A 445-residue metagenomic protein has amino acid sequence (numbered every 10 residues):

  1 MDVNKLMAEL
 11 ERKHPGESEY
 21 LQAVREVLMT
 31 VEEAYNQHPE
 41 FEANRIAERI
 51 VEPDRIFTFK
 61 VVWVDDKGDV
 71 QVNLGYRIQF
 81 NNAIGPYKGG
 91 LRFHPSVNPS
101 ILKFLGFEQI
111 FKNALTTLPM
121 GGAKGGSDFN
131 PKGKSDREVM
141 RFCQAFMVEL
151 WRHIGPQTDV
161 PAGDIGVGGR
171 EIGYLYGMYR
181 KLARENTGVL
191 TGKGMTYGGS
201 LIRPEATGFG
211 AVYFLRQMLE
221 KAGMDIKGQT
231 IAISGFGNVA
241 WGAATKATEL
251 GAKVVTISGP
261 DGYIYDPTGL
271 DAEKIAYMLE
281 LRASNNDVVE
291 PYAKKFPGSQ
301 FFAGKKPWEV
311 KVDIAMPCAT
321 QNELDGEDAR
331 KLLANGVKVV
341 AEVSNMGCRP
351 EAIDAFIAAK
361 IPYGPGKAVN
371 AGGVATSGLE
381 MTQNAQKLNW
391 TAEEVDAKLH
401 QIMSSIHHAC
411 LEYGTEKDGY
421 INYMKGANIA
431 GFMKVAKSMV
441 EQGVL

Functional and structural regions predicted by a protein language model:
D2-A23, M218, K331-L445: Adenosine-phosphate binding glycine-rich loop
L21, Q37-N44, T117, I154-G163 (+4 more regions): Flexible, glycine/charged-enriched surface loops at secondary-structure junctions
E40-D69: Structured beta-strand/loop patches that form or line metal/cofactor-binding pockets in enzymes
F59-K124, D128: Phosphate-interaction motifs
H94, N113-K227: Glycine/serine-rich phosphate-binding loop and adjoining beta1-alpha1 elements at the start of nucleotide-handling
T191-G194, G199-E309: Glycine-rich phosphate/diphosphate-binding loop of Rossmann-like nucleotide-binding domains
G262-Y363, A368: Rossmann-like adenosine-cofactor binding region
